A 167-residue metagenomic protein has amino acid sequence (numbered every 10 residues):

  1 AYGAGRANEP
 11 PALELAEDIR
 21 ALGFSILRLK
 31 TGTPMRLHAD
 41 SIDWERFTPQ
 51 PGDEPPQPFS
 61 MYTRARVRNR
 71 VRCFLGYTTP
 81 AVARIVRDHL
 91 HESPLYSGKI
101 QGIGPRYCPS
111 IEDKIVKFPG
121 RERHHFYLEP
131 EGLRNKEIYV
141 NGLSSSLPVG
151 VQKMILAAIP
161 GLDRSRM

Functional and structural regions predicted by a protein language model:
A1, G5-G23: Hydrophobic or amphipathic alpha-helical targeting/insertion segments
E17-K153: An anion/pyrophosphate-binding glycine-rich loop and adjacent beta-alpha core in soluble alpha-beta enzymes
L29, R166-M167: Residue-level detector of family-conserved "landmark" positions at structurally sensitive sites
P148, A157-R166: N-terminal, Lys/Arg-enriched amphipathic/low-complexity engagement segments that precede the first folded domain
